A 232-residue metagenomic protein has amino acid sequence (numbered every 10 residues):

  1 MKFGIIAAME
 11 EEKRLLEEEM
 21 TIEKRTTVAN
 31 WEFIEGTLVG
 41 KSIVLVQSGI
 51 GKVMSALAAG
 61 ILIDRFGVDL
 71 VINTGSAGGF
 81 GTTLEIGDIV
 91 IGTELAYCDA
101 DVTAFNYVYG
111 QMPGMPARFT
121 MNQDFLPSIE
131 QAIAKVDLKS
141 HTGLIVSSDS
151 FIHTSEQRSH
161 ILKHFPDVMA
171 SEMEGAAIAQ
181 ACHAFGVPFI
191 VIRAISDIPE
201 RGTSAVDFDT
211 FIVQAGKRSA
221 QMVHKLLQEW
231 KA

Functional and structural regions predicted by a protein language model:
M1-G60, R65-F66: N-terminal short beta-loop-beta anion/metal-coordinating cradle
V44-S48, V146, I192: Active-site-proximal beta-strand elements of phosphoester/diester hydrolases
I61-R65, T83-L84, A179-P188: Alpha-helix C-terminal capping segments
D69-L70: Structural motif
F80-F165: Mid-sequence, gly/pro-rich, charge-dense loop/helix-turn segments that line enzyme active sites
I152-E200: A C-terminal functional module that forms or caps the active site or interfaces directly with catalytic machinery
P199-A232: His/Asp/Glu-rich mid-to-C-terminal helical/loop segments that flank catalytic regions of hydrolases
